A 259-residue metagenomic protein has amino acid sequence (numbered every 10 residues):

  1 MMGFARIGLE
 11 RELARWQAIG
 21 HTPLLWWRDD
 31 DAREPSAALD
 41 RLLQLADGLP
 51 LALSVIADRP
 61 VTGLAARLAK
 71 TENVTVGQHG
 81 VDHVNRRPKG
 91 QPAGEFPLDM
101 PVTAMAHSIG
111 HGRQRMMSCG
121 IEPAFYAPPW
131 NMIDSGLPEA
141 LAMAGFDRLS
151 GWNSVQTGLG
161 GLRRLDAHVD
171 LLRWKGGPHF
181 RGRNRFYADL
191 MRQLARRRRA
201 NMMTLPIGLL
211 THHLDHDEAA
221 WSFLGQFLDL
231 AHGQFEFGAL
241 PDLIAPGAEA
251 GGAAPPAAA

Functional and structural regions predicted by a protein language model:
M2-T75, L209: Active-site beta->alpha N-cap acidic-glycine motif
F4, R11-G20, R148-L149, N201-A259: C-terminal domain-boundary segment and adjacent tail
L9-E12, A37-A38, P60-A69, S150-L162 (+1 more regions): Alpha-helical scaffolding within the catalytic cores of extracellular/periplasmic polymer-degrading hydrolases
L25-D29, L51-L53, V76-H79, P123-Y126 (+3 more regions): Hydrophobic faces of well-ordered beta-strands that scaffold small-molecule active sites in alpha/beta enzyme cores
L25-R33, L49-I56, G94-T103, P178-N184 (+1 more regions): The substrate-binding groove and active-site-proximal loops of carbohydrate-active enzymes, especially glycoside
L51-L137, L141-M143, G158-G160, V169-W174: Metal-dependent polysaccharide deacetylase catalytic core of the NodB/CE4 family, i.e., the active-site-bearing domain
A142-R183, F237-P241: His/Asp/Glu-enriched short active-site or ligand-binding loop at hydrolase and phosphoryl-transfer sites
R164-A219: A conserved mid-domain beta-alpha-beta active-site/ligand-binding segment of alpha/beta enzyme cores
